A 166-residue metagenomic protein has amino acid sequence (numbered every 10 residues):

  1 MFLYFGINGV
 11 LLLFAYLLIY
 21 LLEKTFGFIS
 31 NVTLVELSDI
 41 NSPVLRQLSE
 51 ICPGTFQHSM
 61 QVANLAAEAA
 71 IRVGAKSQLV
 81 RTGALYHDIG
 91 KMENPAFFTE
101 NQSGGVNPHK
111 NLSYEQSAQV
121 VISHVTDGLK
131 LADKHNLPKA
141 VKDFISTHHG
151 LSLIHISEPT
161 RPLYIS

Functional and structural regions predicted by a protein language model:
F2-V120, K139: Acidic/His-rich, divalent-metal-binding segments that scaffold phosphate/diphosphate chemistry
A63-A70, H124-L137, I145: An active-site-proximal "capping" alpha-helix that borders the catalytic cofactor pocket
A75, H135-N136, S166: Structural motif
I89, L151-S152: A short structural micro-motif
Q102, S152-L153: A short hydrophobic/aromatic micro-motif that marks alpha-helical segments and, especially, helix-coil
K142, S146, G150, S157: Cytosolic nucleotide-binding catalytic cores of signal-transduction proteins
H155-S166: Single conserved hydrophobic/aromatic residue that forms the stacking wall/gate of nucleotide- or nucleobase-binding
